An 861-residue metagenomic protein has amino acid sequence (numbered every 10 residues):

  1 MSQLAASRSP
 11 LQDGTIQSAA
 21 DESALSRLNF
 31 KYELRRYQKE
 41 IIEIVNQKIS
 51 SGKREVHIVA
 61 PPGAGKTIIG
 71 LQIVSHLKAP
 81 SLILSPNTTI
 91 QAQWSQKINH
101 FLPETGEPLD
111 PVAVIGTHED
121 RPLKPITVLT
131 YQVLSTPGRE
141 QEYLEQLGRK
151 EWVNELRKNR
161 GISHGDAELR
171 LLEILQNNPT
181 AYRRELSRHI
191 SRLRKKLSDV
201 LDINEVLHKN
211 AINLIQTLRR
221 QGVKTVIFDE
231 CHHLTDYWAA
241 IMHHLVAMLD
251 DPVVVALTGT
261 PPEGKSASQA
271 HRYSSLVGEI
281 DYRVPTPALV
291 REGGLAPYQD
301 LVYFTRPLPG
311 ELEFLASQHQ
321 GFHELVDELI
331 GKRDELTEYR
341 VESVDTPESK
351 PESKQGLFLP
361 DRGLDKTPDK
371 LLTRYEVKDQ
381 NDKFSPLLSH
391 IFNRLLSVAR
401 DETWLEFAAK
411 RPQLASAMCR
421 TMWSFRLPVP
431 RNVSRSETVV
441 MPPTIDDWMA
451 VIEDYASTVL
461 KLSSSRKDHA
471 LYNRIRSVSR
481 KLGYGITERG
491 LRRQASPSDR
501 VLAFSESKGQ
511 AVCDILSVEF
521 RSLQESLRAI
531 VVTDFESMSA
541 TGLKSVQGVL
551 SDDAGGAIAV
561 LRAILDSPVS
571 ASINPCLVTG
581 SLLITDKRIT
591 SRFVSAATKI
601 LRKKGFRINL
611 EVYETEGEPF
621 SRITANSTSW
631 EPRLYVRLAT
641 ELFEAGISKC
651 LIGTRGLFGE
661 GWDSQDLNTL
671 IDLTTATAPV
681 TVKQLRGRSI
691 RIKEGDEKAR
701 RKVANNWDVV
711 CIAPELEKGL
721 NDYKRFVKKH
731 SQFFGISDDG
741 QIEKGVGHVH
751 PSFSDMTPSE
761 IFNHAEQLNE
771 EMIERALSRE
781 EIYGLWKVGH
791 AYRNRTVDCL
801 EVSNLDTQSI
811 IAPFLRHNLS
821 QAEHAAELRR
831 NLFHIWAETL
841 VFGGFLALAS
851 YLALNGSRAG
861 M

Functional and structural regions predicted by a protein language model:
P10-I58: Conserved pre-motif I regulatory segment
S51-I73, L234: Walker A/P-loop
P61-A64, P125, E151-L201, A211-N213 (+3 more regions): Conserved C-terminal RecA-like helicase domain
Q72-P103, T130-T136, W238, E263-G264 (+1 more regions): Conserved Walker A/P-loop ATP-binding site and its immediately adjacent core in helicase/helicase-like ATPase domains
T89-E119, Y143-W152, S274-V277: Conserved helix-turn-beta segment of the N-terminal RecA-like "Helicase ATP-binding" lobe in SF1/SF2 helicases
Q132, P137, G548-L550, A563-S570 (+2 more regions): Conserved RecA-like P-loop NTPase helicase motor core
H233-L295: Post-DEXD/H (motif II) to motif III coupling segment of the RecA-like Helicase ATP-binding lobe
E324-I391, L396-A399, L720-M861: Long, largely alpha-helical accessory region at the distal end of helicase-like NTP-driven motors
